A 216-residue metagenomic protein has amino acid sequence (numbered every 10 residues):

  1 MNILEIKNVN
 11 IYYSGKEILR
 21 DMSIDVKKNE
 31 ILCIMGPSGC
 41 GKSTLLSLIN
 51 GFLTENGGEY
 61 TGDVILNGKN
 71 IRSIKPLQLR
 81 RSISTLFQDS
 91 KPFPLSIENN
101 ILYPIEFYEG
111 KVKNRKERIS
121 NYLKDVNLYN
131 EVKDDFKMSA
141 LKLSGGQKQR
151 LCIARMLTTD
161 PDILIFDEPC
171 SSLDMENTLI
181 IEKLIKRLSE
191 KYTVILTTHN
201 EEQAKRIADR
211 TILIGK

Functional and structural regions predicted by a protein language model:
M35-P37: The feature captures the beta-strand-to-loop junction immediately N-terminal to the Walker
T54-E55, N99-N114, N127-Y129: ABC-type ATPase nucleotide-binding domains, specifically the catalytic core motifs of the NBD
D63-Q78: ABC ATPase NBD Q-loop/coupling interface
K113-D134, K186: Conserved ABC ATPase "signature" region
M138-L143, Q147: Conserved ABC ATPase signature
L164-D167: Catalytic Walker B motif of ABC-type/P-loop ATPase nucleotide-binding domains
M175-N177: Helix N-cap at the start of a conserved alpha-helix in ABC-type nucleotide-binding domains
